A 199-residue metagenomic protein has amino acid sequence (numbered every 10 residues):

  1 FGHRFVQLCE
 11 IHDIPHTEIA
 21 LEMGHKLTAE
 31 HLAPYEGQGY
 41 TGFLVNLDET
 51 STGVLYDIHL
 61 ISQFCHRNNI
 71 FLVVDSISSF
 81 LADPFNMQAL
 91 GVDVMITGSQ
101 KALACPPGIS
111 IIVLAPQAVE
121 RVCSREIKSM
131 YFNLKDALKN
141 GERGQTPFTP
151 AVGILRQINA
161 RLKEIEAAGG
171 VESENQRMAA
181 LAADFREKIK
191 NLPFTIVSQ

Functional and structural regions predicted by a protein language model:
F1-G42: PLP-dependent aminotransferase-like
E10, H66, K190: Anion (oxyanion) recognition and catalysis
H16, L72-V73, I196: Hydrophobic beta-strand scaffold residues
H25-L81, V94: Active-site phosphate-binding strand-loop segment of PLP-dependent enzymes
Q88-Q100: Conserved active-site segment immediately N-terminal to the catalytic lysine that forms the internal aldimine
Q100-D184: Active-site C-terminal subdomain of aminotransferase-like
R186-Q199: Conserved small-domain helix->loop->beta segment predominantly found in fold-type I
